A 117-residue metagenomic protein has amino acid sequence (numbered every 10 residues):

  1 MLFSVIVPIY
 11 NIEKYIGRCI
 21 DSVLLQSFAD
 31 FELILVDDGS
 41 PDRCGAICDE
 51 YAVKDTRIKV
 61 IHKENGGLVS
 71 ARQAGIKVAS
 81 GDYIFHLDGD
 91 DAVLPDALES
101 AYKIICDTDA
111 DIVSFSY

Functional and structural regions predicted by a protein language model:
M1-Y117: Nucleotide-sugar donor-binding/catalytic module of glycosyltransferases that assemble extracellular/cell-envelope
